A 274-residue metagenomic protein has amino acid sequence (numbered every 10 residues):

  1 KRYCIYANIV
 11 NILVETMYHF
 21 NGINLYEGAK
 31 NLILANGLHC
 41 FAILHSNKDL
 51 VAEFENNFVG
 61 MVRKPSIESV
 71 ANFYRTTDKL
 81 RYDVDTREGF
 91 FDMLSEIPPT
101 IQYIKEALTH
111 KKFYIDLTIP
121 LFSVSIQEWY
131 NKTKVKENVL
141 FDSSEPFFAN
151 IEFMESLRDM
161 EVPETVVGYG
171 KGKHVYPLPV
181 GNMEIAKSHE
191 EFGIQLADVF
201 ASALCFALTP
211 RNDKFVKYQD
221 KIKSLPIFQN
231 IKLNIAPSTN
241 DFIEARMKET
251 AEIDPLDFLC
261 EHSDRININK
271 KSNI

Functional and structural regions predicted by a protein language model:
K1-I274: Phosphate-ester processing/binding pockets and catalytic centers
